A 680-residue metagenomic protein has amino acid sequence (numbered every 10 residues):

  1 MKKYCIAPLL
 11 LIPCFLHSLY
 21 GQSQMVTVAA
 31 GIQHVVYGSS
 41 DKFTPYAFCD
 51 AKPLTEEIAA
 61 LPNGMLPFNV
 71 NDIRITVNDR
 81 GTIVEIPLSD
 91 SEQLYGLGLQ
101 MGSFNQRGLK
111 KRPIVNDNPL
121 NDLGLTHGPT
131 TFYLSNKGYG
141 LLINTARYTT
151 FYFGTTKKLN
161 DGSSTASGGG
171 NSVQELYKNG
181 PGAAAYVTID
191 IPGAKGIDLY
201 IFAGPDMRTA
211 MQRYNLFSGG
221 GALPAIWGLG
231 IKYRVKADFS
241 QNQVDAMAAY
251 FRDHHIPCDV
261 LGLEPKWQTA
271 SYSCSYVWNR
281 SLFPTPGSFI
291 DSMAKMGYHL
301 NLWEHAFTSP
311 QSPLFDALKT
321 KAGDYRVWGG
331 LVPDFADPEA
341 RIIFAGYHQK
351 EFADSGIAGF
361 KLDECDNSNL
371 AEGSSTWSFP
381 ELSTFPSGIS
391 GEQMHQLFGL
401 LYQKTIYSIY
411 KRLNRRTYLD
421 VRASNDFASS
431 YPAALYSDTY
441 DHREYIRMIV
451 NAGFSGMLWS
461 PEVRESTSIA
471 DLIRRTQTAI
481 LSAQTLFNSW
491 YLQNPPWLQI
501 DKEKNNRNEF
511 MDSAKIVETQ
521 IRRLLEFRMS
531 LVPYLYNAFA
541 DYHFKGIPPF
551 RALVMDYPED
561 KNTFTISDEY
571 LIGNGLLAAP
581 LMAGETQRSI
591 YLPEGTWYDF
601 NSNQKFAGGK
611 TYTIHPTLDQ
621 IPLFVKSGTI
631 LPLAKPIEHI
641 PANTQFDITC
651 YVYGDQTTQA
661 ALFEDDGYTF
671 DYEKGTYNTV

Functional and structural regions predicted by a protein language model:
M1-M25: Bacterial Sec-dependent N-terminal signal peptides
K3-Y4, S18, Q93, M101 (+1 more regions): Intrinsic disorder/low-complexity segments enriched in polar/small residues
S23-Q620, V625, D666-E673: Catalytic-domain carbohydrate-binding cleft regions of carbohydrate-active enzymes
Q620-V680: Accessory, solvent-exposed terminal regions and/or long lumenal/extracellular loops of proteins
